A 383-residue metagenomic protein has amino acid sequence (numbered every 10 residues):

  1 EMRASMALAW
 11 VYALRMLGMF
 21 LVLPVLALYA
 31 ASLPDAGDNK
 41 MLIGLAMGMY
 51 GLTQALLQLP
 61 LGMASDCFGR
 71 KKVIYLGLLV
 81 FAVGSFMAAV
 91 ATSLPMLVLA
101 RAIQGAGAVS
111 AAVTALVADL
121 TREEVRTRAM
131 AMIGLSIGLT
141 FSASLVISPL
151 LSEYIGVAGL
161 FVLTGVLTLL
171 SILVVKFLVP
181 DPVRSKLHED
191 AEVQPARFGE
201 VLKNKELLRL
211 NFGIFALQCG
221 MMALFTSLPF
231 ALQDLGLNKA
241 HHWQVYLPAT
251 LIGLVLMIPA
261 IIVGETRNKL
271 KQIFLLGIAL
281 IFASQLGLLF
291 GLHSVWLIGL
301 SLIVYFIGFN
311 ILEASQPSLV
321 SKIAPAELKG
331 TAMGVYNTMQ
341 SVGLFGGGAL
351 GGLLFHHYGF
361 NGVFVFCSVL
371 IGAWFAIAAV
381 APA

Functional and structural regions predicted by a protein language model:
M2, P180-F212: Juxtamembrane intracellular "pre-TM" segments in multi-pass secondary transporters
L45-L61, L247-P259: Central cavity-lining transmembrane alpha-helices of secondary-active solute carriers, predominantly the Major
L56-T92: Conserved MFS/SLC helix-loop-helix module at the cytosolic interface between two early adjacent transmembrane helices
L57-G69, L256-K269, F355: Helix-to-loop junctions at the C-terminal end of transmembrane segments in multipass secondary transporters
K72-F86, G165, Q272-G287: Structural signature of the two symmetry-related core transmembrane helices
A100-G138: Cytoplasmic helix-loop-helix junction between adjacent transmembrane helices in 12-TM secondary transporters
V166-S185, I377-P382: C-terminal membrane-cytosol helix-exit motif in multi-pass small-molecule transporters
K271-Q316: C-terminal transmembrane helical hairpin of 12-TM major facilitator-type secondary transporters
